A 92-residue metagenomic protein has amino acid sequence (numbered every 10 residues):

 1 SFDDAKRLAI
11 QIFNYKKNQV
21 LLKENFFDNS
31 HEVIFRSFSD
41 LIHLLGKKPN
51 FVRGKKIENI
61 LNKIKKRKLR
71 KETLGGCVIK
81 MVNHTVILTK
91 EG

Functional and structural regions predicted by a protein language model:
S1-G92: AMP-forming adenylation/ATP pyrophosphatase catalytic core
